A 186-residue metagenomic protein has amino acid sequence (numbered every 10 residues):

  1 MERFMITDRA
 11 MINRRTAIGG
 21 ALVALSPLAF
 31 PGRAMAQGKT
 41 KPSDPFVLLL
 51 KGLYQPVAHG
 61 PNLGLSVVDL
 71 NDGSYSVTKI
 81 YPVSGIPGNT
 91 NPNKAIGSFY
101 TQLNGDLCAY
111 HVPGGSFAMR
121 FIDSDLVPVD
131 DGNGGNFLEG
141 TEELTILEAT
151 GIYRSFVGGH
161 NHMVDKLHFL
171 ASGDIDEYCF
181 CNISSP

Functional and structural regions predicted by a protein language model:
M1-I12, A24-P27: N-terminal secretory signal peptides
D8-I18, G32: Twin-arginine (Tat) signal peptide motif
P27-A29, H168-F169: Hydrophobic alpha-helical segments
Q37-P186: Beta-strand-enriched cores of mature, soluble protein domains
